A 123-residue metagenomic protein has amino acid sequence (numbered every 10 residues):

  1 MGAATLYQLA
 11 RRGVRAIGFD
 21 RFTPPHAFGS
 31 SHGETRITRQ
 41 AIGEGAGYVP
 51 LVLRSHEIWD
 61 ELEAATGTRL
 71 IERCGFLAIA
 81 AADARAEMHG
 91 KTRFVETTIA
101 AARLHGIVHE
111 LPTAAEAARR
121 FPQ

Functional and structural regions predicted by a protein language model:
G2-A3: N-terminal Rossmann-fold NAD(P) dinucleotide-binding loop
A10-H32: Glycine-rich FAD pyrophosphate-binding loop
I17, R119-Q123: Short, intrinsically disordered, charge-balanced linker/junction segments flanking boundaries in proteins
T35-R120: Dinucleotide-binding Rossmann-like beta1-alpha1 core, especially the glycine-rich loop that anchors the ADP
